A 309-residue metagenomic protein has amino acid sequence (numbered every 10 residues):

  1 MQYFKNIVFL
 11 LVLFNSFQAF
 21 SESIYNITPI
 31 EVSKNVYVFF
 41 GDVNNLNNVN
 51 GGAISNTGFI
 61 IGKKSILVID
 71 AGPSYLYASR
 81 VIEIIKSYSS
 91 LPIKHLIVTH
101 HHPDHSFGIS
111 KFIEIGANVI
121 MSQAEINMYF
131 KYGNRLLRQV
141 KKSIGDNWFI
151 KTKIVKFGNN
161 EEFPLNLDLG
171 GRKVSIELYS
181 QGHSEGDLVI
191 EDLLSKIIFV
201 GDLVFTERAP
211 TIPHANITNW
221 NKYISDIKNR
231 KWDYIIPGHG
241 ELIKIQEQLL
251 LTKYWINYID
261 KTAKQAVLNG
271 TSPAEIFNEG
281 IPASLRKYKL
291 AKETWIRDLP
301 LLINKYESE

Functional and structural regions predicted by a protein language model:
M1-V8: Bacterial N-terminal signal peptides that target proteins for export
S16-Q18: N-terminal signal peptide c-region/cleavage motif recognized by signal peptidases
S33-I84, L188-V200: Conserved beta-strand hairpin/beta-sheet module of binuclear metal-dependent hydrolase folds, prominently
N35, I60, D70, I85 (+10 more regions): Divalent metal-coordination and catalytic microenvironments
F39-S55, K131, R138, E207-H214: Acidic/histidine-rich helix-loop elements that form or flank divalent-metal/phosphate-binding sites at the catalytic
S65-L67, P73-Y75, N166, K173 (+2 more regions): Metallo-beta-lactamase
E83-N166, K261: Active-site HxH/HxHxD metal-binding segment of metal-dependent hydrolases
N229-K231, L242-E309: Accessory terminal helices/loops
